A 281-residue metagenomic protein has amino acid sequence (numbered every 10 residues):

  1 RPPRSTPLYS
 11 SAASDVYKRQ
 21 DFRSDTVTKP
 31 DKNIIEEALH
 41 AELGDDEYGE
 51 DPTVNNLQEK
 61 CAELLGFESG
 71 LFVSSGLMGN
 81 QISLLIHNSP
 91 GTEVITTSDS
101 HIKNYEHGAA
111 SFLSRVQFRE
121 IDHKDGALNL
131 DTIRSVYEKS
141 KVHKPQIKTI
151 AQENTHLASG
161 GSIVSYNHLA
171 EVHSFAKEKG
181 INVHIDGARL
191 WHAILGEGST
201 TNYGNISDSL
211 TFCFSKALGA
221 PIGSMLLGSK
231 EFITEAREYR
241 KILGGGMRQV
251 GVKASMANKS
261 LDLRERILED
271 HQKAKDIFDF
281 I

Functional and structural regions predicted by a protein language model:
R1-Y17: Single conserved hydrophobic/aromatic residue that forms the stacking wall/gate of nucleotide- or nucleobase-binding
S14, K18-I281: Conserved PLP-enzyme active-site core in the AAT-like
